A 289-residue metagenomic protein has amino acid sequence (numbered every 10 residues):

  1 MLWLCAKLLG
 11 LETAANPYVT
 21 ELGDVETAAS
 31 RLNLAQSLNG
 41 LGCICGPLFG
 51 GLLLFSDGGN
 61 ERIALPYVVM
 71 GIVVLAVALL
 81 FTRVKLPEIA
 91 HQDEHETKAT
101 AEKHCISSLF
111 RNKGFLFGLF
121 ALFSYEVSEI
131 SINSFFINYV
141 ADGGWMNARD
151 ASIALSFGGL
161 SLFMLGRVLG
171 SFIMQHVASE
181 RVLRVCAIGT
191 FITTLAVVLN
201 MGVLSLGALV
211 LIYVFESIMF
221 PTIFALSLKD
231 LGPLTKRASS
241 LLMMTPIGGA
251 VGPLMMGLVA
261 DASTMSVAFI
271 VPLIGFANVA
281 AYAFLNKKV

Functional and structural regions predicted by a protein language model:
L2-S37: Cytoplasmic helix-loop-helix junction between adjacent transmembrane helices in 12-TM secondary transporters
G10-D24, S217-G232: Intracellular juxtamembrane helix-capping segments at the cytosolic ends of symmetry-related transmembrane helices
A14, N33-D57, S239-L241, T245-F269 (+1 more regions): A gly/Pro-rich, aromatic-decorated transmembrane alpha-helix motif that marks the paired, flexible gating helices
V25-E26, R31-L86: Helix-loop-helix hairpin linking two adjacent transmembrane segments in secondary transporters
K85-H104: Flexible cytoplasmic inter-helical loops of multi-pass small-molecule transporters
S107-F157, S161: Extracytoplasmic gate region of multi-pass secondary transporters
G166-A178, A260: Helix-to-loop junctions at the C-terminal end of transmembrane segments in multipass secondary transporters
V177-I223: C-terminal transmembrane helical hairpin of 12-TM major facilitator-type secondary transporters
